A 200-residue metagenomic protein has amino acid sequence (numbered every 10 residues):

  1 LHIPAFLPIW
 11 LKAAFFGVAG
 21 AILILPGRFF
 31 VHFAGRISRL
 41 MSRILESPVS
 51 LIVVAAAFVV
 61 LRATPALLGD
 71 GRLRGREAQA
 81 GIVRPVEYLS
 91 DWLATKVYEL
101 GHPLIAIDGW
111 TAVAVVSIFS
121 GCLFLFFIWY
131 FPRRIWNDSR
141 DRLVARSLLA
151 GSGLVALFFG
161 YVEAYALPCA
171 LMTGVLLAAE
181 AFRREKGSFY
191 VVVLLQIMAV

Functional and structural regions predicted by a protein language model:
L1, G17-I24, S42-G69, E77-Q79: Transmembrane signal-anchor helices characteristic of membrane glycosylation enzymes that use polyprenol
F15-A19, S90, A94, Y98 (+2 more regions): Transmembrane alpha-helices of multi-pass, membrane-embedded glycan-processing enzymes that use lipid-linked
L61-R76, G81-V97, I107-T111: Extracytoplasmic catalytic/substrate-binding loops of multi-pass membrane glycan-assembly enzymes
G69, G160-A166: Short acidic/glycine- and proline-prone juxtamembrane loop motifs at membrane-interface regions of multi-pass membrane
L93-V116, W136-N137, L154: Juxtamembrane segments of multi-pass membrane glycosylation machinery that transfer sugars from lipid-linked donors
R133-R140, V175-Y190: Membrane-interface transmembrane helices that cradle and orient dolichyl/undecaprenyl
A145-A150, Q196: Short helix- or helix-capping micro-motifs that position conserved polar/aromatic residues at function-defining sites
F158, S188-V200: Membrane-interface alpha helices of multi-pass inner-membrane proteins
